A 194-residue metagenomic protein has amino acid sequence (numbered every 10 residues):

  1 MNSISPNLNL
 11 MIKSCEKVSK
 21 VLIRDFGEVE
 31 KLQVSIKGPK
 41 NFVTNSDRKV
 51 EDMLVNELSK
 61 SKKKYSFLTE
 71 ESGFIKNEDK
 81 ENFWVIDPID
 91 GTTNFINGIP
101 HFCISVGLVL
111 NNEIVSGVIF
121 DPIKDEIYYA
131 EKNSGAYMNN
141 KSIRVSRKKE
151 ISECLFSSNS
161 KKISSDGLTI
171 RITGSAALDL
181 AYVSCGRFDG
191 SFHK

Functional and structural regions predicted by a protein language model:
M1-I89: N-terminal subdomain of lithium-sensitive/metallo-dependent phosphomonoesterases centered on the IMPase/IPPase/PAP
L22, D47, L58, T92 (+4 more regions): Residue-level signal for inorganic ion chemistry
R48, E71, P88-G91, P122 (+3 more regions): Generic detector of well-ordered alpha-helical packing
E78-Y137: DPxDG-like acidic metal-binding loop motif
M138-S142: A structural micro-motif at secondary-structure boundaries
R144-K194: An extended, acidic
